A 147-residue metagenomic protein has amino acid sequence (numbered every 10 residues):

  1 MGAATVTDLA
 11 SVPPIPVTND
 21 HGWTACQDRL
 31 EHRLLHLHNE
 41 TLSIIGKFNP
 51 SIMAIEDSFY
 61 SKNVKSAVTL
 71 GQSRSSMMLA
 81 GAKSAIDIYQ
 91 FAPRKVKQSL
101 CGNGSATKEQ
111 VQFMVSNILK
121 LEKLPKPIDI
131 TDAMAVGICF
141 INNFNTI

Functional and structural regions predicted by a protein language model:
M1-I147: Phosphate- and other anionic-substrate recognition elements at nucleic-acid/protein interfaces
